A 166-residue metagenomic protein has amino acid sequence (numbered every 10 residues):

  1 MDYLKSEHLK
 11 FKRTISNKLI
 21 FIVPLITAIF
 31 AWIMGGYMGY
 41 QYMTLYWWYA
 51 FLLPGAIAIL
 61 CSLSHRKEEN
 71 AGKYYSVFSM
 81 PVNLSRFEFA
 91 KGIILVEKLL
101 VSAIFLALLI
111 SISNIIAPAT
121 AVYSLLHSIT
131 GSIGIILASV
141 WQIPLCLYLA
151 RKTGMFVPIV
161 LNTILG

Functional and structural regions predicted by a protein language model:
M1-F21: Aromatic- and glycine-rich beta-strand/loop motifs that create alpha-glucan
E7, C61, G72-Y74, L145: Hydrophobic alpha-helical segments typical of transmembrane helices and their membrane-interface/capping positions
I20-V23, F89-A90, S102, L161-N162: Hydrophobic core positions of alpha-helical segments in small-molecule transporters and transporter systems
P24-I57, S62, G92-M155: Secretory targeting signals
S64-V96: Helix-loop-helix units of permease transmembrane domains in multi-pass membrane transporters, especially ABC
K152-G166: Transmembrane helix segments
